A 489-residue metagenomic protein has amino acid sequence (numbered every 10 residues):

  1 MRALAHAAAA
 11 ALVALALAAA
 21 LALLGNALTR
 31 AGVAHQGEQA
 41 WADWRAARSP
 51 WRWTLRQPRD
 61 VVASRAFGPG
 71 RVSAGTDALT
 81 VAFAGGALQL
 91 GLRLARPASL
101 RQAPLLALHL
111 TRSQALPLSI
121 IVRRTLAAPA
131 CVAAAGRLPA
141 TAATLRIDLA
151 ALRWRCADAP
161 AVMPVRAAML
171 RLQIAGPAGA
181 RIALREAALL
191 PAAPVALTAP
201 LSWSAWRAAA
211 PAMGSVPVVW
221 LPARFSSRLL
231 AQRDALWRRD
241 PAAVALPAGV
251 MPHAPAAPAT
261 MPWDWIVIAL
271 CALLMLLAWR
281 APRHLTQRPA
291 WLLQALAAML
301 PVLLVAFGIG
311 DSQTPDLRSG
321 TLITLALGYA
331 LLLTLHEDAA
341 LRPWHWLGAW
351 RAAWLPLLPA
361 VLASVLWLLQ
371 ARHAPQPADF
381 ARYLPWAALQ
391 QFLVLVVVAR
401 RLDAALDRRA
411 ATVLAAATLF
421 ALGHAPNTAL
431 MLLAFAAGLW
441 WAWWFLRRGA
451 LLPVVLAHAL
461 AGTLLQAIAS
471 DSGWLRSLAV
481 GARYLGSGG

Functional and structural regions predicted by a protein language model:
R2-T260: Beta-rich carbohydrate-recognition modules and glycan-binding surfaces
A9-A18, R239-P241, V267-A272, A290-L304 (+2 more regions): Alpha-helical transmembrane segments
A256-C271, W279-T334: Alpha-helical transmembrane segments in multi-pass membrane proteins
R283-M299, G348-W354, R409, A450-L451: Membrane-interfacial loop-to-transmembrane alpha-helix junctions, especially the N-terminal start
A290-P301, T412-L419, G438, L452-T463: Central hydrophobic cores of alpha-helical transmembrane segments in multi-pass integral membrane proteins
A298-G308, A360-L369, A417-A425, A459-A469: Aromatic-anchored segments of alpha-helical transmembrane domains
A326-L332, A352-L422: Function-critical hydrophobic alpha-helical transmembrane segments in multi-pass membrane proteins
A429-G489: Functionally important transmembrane alpha-helices
